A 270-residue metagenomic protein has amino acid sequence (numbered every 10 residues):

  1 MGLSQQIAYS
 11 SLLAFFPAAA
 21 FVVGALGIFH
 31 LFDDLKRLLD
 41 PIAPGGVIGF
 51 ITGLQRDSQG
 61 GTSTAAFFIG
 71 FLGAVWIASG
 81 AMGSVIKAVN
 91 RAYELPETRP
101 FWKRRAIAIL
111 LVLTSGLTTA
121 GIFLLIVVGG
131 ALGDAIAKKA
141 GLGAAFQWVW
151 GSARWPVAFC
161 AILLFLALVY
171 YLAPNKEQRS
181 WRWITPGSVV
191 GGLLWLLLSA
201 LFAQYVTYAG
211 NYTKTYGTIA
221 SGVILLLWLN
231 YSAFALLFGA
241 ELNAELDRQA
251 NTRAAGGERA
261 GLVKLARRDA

Functional and structural regions predicted by a protein language model:
M1-A167: Internal transmembrane helix-loop-helix hairpins in multi-pass membrane proteins, together with their boundary/packing
Y9, I107-A108, L166, L198 (+3 more regions): Alpha-helical structural signal
G24, G121-L125, L168, L172 (+3 more regions): Hydrophobic membrane-targeting alpha-helices
K87, R91-Y93, A167, Y171-E177 (+2 more regions): Cytoplasmic membrane-interface segments at the C-terminal ends of transmembrane helices
P100-W102, G239-A270: Cytosolic juxtamembrane C-terminal amphipathic helix followed by a basic/polar low-complexity tail immediately after
K103-L110, R182-V189, T218-L225: Pore- or pathway-lining transmembrane helices of multi-pass membrane proteins that form conduits for solutes/ions
A137-N211, L226: Hydrophobic alpha-helical transmembrane segments and adjacent short intramembrane/lumenal linkers of inner/organellar
T215-A250: Canonical bilayer-spanning transmembrane alpha-helix
